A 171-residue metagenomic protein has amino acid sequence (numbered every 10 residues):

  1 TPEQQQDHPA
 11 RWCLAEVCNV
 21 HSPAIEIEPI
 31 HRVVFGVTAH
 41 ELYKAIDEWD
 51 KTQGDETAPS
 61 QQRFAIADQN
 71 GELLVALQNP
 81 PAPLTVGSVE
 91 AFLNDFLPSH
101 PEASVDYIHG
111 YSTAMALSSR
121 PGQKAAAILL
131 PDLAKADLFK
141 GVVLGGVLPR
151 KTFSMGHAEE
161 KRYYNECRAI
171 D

Functional and structural regions predicted by a protein language model:
T1-D171: Surface-exposed, charge/polar-rich loops and edge strands
